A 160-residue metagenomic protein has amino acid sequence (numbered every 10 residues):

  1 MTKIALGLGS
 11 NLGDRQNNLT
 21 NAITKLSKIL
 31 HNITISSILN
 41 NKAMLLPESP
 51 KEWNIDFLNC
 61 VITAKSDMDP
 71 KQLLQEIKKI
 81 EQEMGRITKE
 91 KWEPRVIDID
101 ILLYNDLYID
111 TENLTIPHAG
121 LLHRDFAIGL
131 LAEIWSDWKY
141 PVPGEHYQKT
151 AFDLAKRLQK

Functional and structural regions predicted by a protein language model:
M1-L30, I35-A43: N-terminal beta1-alpha1 ligand-phosphate binding loop
L8-S10, S66, A132: Short, structured patches in soluble enzyme cores that scaffold and shape functional sites
L26, M44-L58, M68-Q75, K79-K160: Flexible, gly/pro- and Lys/Arg-enriched active-site loops
